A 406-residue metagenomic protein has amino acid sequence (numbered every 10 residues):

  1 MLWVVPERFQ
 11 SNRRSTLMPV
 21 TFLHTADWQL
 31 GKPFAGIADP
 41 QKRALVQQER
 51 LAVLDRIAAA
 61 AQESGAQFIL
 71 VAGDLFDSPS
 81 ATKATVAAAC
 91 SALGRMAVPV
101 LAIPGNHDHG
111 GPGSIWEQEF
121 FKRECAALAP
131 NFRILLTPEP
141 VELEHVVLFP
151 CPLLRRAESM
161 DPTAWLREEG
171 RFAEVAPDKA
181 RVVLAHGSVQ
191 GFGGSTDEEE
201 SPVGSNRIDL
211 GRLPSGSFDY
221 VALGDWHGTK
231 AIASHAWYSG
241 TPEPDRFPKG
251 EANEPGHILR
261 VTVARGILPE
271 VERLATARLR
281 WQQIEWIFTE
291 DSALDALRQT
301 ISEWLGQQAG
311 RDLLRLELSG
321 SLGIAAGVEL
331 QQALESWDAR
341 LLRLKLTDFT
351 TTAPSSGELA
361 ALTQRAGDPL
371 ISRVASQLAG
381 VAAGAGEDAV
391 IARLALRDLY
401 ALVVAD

Functional and structural regions predicted by a protein language model:
P6-A88, D388-D406: N-terminal active-site segment of His-dependent metallophosphoesterases
S11, S15, R265-D406: Accessory, non-catalytic peripheral segments of nucleic-acid enzymes
L23, V147-F149, L259: Conserved beta-strand elements of the Class I
D55-G65, R167-E168, L294-Q308: A short, well-ordered alpha-helical element
F68, P79-Y238, P244-F247: His/Asp/Glu-rich metal-coordinating catalytic cores of metallo-dependent phosphodiesterases/hydrolases acting on
G224-L294: A conserved active-site cap/scaffold subdomain adjacent to cofactor or substrate pockets
